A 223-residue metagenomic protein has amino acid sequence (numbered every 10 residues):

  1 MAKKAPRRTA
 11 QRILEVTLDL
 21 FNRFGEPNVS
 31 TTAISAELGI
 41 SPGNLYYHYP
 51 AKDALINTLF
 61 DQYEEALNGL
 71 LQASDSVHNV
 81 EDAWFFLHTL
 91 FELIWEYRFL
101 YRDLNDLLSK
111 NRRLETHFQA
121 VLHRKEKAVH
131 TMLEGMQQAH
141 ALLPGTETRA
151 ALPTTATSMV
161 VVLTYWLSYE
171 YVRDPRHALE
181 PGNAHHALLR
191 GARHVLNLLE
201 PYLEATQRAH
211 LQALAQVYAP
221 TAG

Functional and structural regions predicted by a protein language model:
A2-A10: Short, Lys/Arg-enriched anionic-surface-contact patches
T9-V16, T155: N-terminal positioning helix adjacent to the helix-turn-helix/winged-helix DNA-binding module
R12, L20-T58: Helix-turn-helix
D61-L67: Short, basic, alpha-helical segments at the C-terminal edge of helix-turn-helix-like DNA-binding modules
L71-D75, Y101, N105-L108, H140 (+1 more regions): Secondary-structure edge/capping motif, primarily at the C-terminal ends of alpha-helices and the immediately following
Q72-F99, A120, R124, A156: Hydrophobic alpha-helical connector segments
L114-A141, A150-S168, H186-P201: Amphipathic alpha-helical packing segments from all-alpha helical-bundle domains
T157, S168-G223: C-terminal peripheral helix-coil segments that are non-catalytic and often amphipathic
